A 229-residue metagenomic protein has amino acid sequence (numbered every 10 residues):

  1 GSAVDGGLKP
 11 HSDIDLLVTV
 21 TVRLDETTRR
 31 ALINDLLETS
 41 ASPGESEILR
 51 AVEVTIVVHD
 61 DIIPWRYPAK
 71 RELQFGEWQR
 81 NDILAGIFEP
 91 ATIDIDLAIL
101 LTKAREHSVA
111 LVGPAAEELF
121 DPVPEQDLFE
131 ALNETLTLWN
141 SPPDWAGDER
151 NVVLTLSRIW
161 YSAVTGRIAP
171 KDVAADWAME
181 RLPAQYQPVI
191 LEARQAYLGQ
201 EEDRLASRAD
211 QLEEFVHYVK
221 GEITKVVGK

Functional and structural regions predicted by a protein language model:
G1-I14, V18-E26: Active-site nucleotide-donor binding segment shared across nucleotidyl transfer reactions
S2, H59-D61, L198: Residues that form or immediately flank small-molecule/cofactor binding pockets and catalytic motifs
V4, D61-I62, R158-Y161: Short, solvent-exposed loop/turn segments at secondary-structure junctions
E26, R30-I33, E213, H217: Short, well-ordered alpha-helical segments
R30, N34-A146, V153, G228: Conserved NTP/Mg2+-binding pocket subregion across the NTase superfamily
F120, D144, D148, R204-S207 (+1 more regions): Non-transmembrane, amphipathic alpha-helical segments
F129-A193: Extended, basic/helix-rich recognition subdomains
R167-K229: Structured mid-to-C-terminal alpha-helical surface segments
